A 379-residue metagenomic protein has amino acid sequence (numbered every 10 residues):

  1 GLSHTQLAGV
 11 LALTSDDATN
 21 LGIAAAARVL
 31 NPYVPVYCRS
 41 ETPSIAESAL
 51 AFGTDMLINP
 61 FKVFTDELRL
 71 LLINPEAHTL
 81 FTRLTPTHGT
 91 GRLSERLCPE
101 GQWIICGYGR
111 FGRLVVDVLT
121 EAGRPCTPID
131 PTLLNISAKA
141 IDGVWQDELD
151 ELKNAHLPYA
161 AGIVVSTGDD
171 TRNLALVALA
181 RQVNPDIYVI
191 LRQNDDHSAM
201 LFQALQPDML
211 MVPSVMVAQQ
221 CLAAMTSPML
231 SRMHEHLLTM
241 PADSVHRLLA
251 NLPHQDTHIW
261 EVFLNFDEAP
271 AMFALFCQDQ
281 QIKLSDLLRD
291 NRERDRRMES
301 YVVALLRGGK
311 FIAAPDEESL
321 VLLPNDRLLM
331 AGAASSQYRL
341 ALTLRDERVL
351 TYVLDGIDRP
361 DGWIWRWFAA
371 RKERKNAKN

Functional and structural regions predicted by a protein language model:
G1-L72, D142-M229: Phosphate-bearing ligand-interacting subdomains that bind or position ATP/ADP/UDP/GDP/NAD(P) or nucleotide-linked
A8, L50-A138, D142-K153, P158-A160 (+1 more regions): Cytosolic regulatory domains of K+ homeostasis systems
